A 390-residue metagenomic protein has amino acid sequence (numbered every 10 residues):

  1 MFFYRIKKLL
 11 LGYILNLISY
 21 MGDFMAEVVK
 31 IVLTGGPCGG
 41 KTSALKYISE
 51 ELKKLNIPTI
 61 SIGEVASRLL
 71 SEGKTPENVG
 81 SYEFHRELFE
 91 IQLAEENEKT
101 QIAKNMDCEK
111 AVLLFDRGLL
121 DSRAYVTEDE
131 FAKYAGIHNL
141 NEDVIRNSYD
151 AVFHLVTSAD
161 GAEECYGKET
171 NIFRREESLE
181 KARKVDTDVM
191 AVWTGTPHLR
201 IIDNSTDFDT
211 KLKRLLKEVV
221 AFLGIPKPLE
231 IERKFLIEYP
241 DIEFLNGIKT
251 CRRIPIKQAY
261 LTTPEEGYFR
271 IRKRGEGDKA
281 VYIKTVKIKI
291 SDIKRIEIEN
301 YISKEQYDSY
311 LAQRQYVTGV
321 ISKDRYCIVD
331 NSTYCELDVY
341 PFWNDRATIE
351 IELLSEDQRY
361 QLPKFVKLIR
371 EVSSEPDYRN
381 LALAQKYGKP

Functional and structural regions predicted by a protein language model:
A26, K181, T187-L236: NTP-dependent small-molecule kinase module
L33: Hydrophobic anchor at the beta1->P-loop junction of P-loop NTPases
K41: Conserved lysine of the Walker
A44: Hydrophobic positions on the alpha1 helix immediately C-terminal to the Walker A/P-loop
E50-I91: Conserved substrate/cofactor phosphate-moiety recognition/catalytic segment in nucleotide-dependent phosphotransferases
T75-L113, G118-L119, A124, E128-D129: Conserved nucleotide-sensing/catalytic segment adjacent to the nucleotide-binding pocket in NTP-handling enzymes
F115-S178: ATP-dependent NMP and nucleoside kinases share a basic, alpha-helical "lid"
D209-T210, L216-P390: Phosphate-end processing signature that detects enzymes handling 5′-triphosphorylated RNA and polyphosphate
